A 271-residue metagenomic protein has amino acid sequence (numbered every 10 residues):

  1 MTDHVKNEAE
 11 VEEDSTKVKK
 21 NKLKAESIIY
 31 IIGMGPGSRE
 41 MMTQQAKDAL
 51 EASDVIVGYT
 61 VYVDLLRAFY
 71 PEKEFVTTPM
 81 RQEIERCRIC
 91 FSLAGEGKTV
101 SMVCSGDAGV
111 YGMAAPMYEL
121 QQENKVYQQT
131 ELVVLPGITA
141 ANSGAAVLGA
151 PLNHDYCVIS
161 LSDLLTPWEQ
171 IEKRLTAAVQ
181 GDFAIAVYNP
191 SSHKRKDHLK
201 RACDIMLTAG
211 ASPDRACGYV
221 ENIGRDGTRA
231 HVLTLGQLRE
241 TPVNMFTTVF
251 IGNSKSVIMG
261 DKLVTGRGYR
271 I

Functional and structural regions predicted by a protein language model:
T2-E8, I29-I31, Q180-I271: A contiguous loop/helix-start segment that scaffolds small-molecule binding in enzyme catalytic cores
T2-M34, S38-L132, R239: Class I S-adenosyl-L-methionine
K19, Q44, G112-G181: Class I SAM-dependent methyltransferase SAM-binding "motif I" and its flanking Rossmann-like core
I32-G33, M102-S105, L135-P136, I159-S162 (+3 more regions): Short beta-strand segments
G35-M41, T166-W168, H231-L233: Short gly/ser/thr-rich secondary-structure transition/capping motifs
S53-I56, F69, L93-G97, L120-N124 (+5 more regions): Change "in soluble alpha/beta enzymes" to "in soluble alpha/beta proteins
K98-C104, A150-L161, Q180, G236-N244: A polyampholytic, Gly/Pro-enriched intrinsically disordered region
